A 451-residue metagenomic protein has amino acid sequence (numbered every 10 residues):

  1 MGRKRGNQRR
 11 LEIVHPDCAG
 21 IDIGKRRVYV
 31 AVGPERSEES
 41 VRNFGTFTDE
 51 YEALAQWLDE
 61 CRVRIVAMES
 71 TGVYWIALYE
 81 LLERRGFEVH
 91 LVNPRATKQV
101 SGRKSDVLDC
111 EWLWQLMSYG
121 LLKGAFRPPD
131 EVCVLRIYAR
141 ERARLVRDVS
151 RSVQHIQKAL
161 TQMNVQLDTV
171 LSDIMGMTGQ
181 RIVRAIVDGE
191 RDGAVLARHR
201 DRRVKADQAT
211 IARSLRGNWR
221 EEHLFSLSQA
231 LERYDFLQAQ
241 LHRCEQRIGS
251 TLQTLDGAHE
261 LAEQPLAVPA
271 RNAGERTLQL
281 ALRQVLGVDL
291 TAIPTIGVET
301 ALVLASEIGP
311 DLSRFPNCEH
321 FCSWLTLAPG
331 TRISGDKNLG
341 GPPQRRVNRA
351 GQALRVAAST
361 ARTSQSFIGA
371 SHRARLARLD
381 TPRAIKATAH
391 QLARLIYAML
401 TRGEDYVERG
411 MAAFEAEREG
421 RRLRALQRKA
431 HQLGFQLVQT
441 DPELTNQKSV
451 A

Functional and structural regions predicted by a protein language model:
M1-A451: A detector of single, family-specific signature residues that are central to catalytic or substrate-handling motifs
